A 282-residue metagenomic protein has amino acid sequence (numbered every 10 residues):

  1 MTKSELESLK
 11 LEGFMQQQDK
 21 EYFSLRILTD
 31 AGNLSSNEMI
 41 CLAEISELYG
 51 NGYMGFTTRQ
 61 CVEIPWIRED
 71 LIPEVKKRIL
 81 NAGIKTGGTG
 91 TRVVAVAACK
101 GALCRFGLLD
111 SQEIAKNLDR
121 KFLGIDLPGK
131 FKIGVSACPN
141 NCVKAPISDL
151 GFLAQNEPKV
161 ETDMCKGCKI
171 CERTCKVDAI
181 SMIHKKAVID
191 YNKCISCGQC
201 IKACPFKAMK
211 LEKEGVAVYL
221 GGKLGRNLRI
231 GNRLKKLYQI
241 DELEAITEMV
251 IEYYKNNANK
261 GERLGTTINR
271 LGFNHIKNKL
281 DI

Functional and structural regions predicted by a protein language model:
E7-N33, A97-G101, G231-N232: Short glycine-/aliphatic-rich beta-strand segments at the starts of folded cytosolic domains
G13-Q16, D149-A154, K210, V216-K223: Short beta-strand elements
L25-P158, T162-K166, T174, K193-I195: Small-residue-enriched alpha-helical segments and adjacent helix-cap loops that form tight helix-helix packing
I170-V188, I195, Q199-G215: Iron-sulfur cluster-binding cysteine motifs and their immediate structural context in ferredoxin-like electron-transfer
G215-A217, G221-K223, E248-I251, N269-N274: Extended, low-polarity segments enriched in aliphatic/aromatic residues
K223-A258: A hydrophobic, small-residue-rich beta->alpha segment in the mid-to-C-terminal subdomain of diverse proteins
N259-L280: Bimodal "functional hotspot" detector
